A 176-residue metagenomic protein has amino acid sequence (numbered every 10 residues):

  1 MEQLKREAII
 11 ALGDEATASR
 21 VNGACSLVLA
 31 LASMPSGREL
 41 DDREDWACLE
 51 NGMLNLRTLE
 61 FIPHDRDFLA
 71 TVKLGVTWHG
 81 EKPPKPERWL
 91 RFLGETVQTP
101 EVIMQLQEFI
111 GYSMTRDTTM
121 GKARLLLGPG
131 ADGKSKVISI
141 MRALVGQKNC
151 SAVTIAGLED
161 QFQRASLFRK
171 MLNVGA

Functional and structural regions predicted by a protein language model:
M1-C25: Short, small/acidic-rich helices and loops at N termini and domain boundaries of DNA replication/processing enzymes
S26-A30, G111-Y112: Short, hydrophobic/amphipathic alpha-helical patches that form generic packing surfaces within helical domains
S36-R38: Short, solvent-exposed secondary-structure boundary motifs
L40-D41, W46-L172: P-loop NTPase catalytic core of nucleic-acid-dependent motor ATPases
